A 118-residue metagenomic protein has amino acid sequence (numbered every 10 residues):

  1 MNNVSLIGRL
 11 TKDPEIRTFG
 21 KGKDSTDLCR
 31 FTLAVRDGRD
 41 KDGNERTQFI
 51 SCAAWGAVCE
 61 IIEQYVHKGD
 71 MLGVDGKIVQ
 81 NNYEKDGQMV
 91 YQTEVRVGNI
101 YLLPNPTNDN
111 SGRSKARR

Functional and structural regions predicted by a protein language model:
M1-R118: Single-stranded nucleic acid-binding surfaces, predominantly the OB-fold ssDNA-binding core
